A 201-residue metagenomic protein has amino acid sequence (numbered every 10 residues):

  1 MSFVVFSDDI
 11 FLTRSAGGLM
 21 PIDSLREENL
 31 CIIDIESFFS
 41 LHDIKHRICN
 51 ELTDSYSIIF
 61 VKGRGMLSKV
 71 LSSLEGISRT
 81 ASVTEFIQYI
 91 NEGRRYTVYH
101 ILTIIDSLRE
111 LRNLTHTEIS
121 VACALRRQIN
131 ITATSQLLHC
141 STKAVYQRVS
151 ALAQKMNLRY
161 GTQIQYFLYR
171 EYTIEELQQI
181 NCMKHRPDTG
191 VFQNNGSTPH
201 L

Functional and structural regions predicted by a protein language model:
M1-L102: N-terminal regulatory/sensing modules of transcriptional regulators
L102-A144: Helix-turn-helix DNA-binding segment
N130-T132, V149, G161: Helix-turn-helix DNA-binding elements, focusing on the entry/boundary residues of the two helices that contact DNA
V145-M156: DNA major-groove recognition helices of helix-turn-helix
Q154-L201: Basic, Lys/Arg-enriched C-terminal extension of HTH/homeodomain DNA-binding domains
